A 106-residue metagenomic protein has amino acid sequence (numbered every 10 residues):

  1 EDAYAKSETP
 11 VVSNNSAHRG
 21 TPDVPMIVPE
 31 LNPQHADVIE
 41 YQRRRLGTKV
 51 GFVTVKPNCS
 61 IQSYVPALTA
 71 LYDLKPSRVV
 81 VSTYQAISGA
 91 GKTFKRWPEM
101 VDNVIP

Functional and structural regions predicted by a protein language model:
E1-P106: N-terminal Rossmann-like NAD(P) cofactor-binding subdomain of oxidoreductases, focused on the glycine-rich
